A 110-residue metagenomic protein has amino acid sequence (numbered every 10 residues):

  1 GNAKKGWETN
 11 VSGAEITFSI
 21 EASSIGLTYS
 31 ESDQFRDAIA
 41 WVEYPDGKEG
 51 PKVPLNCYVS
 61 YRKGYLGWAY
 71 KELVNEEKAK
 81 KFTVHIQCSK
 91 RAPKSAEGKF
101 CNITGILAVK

Functional and structural regions predicted by a protein language model:
G1-K110: Glycan-recognition surfaces in beta-rich domains, encompassing non-catalytic CBMs and lectin-like receptor-binding
